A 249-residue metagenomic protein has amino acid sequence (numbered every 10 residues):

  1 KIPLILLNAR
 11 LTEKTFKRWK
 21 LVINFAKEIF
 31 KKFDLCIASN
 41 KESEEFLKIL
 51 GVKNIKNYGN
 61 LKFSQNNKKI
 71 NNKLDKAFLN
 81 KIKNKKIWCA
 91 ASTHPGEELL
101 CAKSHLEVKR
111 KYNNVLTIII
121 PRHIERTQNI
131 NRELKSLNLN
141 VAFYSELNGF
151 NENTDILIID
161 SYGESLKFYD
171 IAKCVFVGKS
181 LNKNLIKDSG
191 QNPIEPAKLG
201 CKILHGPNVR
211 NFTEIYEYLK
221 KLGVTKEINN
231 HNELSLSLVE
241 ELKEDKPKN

Functional and structural regions predicted by a protein language model:
K1-N249: Nucleotide-activated sugar donor-binding and catalytic core shared by glycosyltransferases and related lipid-linked
